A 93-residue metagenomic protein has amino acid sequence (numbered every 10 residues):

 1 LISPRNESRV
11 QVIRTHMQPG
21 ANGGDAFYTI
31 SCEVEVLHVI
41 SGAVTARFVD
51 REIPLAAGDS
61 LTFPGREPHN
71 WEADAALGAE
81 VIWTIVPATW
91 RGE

Functional and structural regions predicted by a protein language model:
L1-F27, V34, T84-I85: A short glycine-rich, His/Asp/Glu-containing loop-to-beta-strand
P4-E7, I53, S60: Short polar/acidic secondary-structure junctions
S8, A56, G65-R91: Ligand-binding loop in jelly-roll beta-barrel domains
T15, H38, A46, L61 (+1 more regions): Preference for bulky hydrophobic residues occupying beta-strand positions in well-ordered beta-sheet regions
N22-G23, T45, E52, L61 (+1 more regions): Histidine-centered metal-chelating micro-motifs
D25, T29-I30, V34-A57: A short beta-strand-loop-beta hairpin characteristic of the jelly-roll/cupin
